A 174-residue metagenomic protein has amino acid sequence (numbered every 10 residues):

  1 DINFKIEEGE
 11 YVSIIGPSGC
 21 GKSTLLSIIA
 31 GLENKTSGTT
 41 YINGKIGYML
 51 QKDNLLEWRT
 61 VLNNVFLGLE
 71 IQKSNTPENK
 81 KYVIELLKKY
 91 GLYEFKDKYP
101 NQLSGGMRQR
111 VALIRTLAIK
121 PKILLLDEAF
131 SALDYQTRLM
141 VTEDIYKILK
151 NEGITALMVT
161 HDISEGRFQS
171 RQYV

Functional and structural regions predicted by a protein language model:
I15-P17: The feature captures the beta-strand-to-loop junction immediately N-terminal to the Walker
A30: Helix-to-loop junction immediately C-terminal to a conserved catalytic motif
L62-E70, K80: Short helical segment in ABC ATPase nucleotide-binding domains corresponding to the A-loop/adjacent helical element
K98-N101, I119: Conserved signature/switch motifs of ABC ATPase nucleotide-binding domains
L113: Hydrophobic anchor residue at the start of the ABC signature
R138-E152: Helical segment within the ABC ATPase nucleotide-binding domain
G153-V159: Conserved H-loop
